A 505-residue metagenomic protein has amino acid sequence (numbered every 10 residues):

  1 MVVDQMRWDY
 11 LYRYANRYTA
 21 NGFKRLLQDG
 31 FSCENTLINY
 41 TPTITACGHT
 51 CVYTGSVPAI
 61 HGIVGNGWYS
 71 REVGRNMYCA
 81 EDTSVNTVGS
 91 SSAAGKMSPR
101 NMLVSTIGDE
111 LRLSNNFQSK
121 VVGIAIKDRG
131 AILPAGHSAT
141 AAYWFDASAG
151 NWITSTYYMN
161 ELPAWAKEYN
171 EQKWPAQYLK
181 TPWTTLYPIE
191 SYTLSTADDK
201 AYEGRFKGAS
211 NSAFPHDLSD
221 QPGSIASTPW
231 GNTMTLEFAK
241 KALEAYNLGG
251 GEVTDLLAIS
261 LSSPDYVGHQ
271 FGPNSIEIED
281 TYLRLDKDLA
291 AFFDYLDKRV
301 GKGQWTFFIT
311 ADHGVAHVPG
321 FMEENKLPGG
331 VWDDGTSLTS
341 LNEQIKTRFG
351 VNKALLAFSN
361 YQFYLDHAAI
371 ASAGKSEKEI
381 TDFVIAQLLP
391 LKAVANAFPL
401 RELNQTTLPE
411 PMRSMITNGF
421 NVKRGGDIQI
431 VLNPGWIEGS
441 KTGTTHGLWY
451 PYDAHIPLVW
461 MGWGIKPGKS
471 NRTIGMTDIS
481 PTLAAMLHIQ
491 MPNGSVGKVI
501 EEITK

Functional and structural regions predicted by a protein language model:
M1-R7, L26, V52, L111 (+7 more regions): Beta-strand elements within well-structured catalytic alpha/beta cores of enzymes that handle phosphate/sulfate esters
R7-Y14, I38, S92-P99, G223-P229 (+5 more regions): Second-shell loop/turn segments in exported
L11-I60, K120-I124: Short, structured active-site-proximal loop/turn typified by the sulfatase FGly-forming signature C/S-X-P-X-R
E34-Y53, G123-I132, S260-S262, A311-G314 (+1 more regions): Short, solvent-exposed turn/loop segments enriched in Gly/Ser/Thr/Pro and often Arg
N35, Y69-K96, V104, K127 (+7 more regions): Secreted, luminal/periplasmic, and some membrane-associated catalytic domains that remodel anionic oxygen-ester
V57, I63-V253, S262-H269, P390-N396: His/Asp/Glu-rich, glycine-adjacent segments that coordinate divalent cations and/or stabilize oxyanion chemistry on
A226-G251, P264-W305, F383, Q387 (+1 more regions): A long, amphipathic alpha-helix that forms part of the scaffold/cap immediately adjacent to metal-dependent active
W332-K375, T445-L487, E501-T504: Substrate-binding rim/cap in mid-to-C-terminal beta-strand-loop elements of soluble/periplasmic
